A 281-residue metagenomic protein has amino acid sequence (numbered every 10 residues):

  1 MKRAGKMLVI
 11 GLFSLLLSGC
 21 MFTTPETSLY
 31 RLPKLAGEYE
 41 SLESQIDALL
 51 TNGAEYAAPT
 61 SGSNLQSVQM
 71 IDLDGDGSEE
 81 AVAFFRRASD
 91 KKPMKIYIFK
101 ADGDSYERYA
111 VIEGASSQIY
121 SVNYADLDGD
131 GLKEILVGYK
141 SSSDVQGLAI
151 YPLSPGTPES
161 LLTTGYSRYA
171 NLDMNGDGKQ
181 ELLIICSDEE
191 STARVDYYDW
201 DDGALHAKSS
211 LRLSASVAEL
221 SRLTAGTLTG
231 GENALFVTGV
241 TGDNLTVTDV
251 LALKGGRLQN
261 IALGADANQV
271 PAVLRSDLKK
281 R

Functional and structural regions predicted by a protein language model:
M1-A4, G131: Intrinsically disordered, low-complexity sequence elements enriched in Ser/Thr/Gly/Pro
R3-P25: Sec-dependent N-terminal signal peptides of Gram-positive bacterial secreted proteins and lipoproteins
C20-R281: Beta-propeller-forming repeat regions
